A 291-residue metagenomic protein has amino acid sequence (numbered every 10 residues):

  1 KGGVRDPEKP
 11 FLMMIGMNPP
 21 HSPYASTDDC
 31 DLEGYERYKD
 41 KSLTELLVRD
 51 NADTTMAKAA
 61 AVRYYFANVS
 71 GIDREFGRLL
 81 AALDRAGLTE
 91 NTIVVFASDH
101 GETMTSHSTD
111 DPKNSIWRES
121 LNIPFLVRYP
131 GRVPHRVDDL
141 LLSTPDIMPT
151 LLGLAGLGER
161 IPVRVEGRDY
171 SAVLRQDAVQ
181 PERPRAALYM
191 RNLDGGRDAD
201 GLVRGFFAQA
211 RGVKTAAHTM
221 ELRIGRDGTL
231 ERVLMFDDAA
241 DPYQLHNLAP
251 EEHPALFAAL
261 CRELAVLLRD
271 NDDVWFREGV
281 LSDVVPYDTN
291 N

Functional and structural regions predicted by a protein language model:
K1, F66, D73-L80, D84 (+7 more regions): Non-transmembrane alpha-helical segments in soluble domains of secreted/periplasmic/extracellular proteins
G2-L142, L154-R164, T229, P254-A255 (+1 more regions): Active-site-proximal cap/lid insertion segments
M17-P19, S98, L174, N192-L193 (+3 more regions): Short, flexible loop/turn elements at secondary-structure junctions
E90-T92, H135-R211, F276-L281: Polar, surface-exposed loop/tail segments that function as active-site lids or cofactor/substrate-recognition elements
W117-E119, R191-A249, Y287-N291: C-terminal, low-complexity/hydrophilic appendages and adjacent surface loops of extracellular/periplasmic anionic
Y129-R132, G156-G158, D177-A178, A216-H218 (+2 more regions): Short loop segments at secondary-structure junctions
L248-N291: Long, internal low-complexity/basic segments
